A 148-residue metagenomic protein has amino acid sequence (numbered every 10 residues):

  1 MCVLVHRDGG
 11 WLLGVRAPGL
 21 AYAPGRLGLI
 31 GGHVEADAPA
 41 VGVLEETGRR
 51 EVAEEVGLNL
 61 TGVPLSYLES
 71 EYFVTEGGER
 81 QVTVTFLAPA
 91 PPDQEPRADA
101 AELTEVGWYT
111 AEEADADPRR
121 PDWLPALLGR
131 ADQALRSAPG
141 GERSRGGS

Functional and structural regions predicted by a protein language model:
M1-L4: Acidic, metal-coordinating catalytic segment for phosphate/diphosphate chemistry, firing primarily on the Nudix
G9, E69-E95, E112, L127-R130: Active-site-adjacent beta-strand/loop module that shapes the phosphate/pyrophosphate-binding cleft
G10-E54: Conserved Nudix-box catalytic region and its N-terminal flanking loop in Nudix hydrolases and closely related
R16-G19, Y72, E102-E105: Short, solvent-exposed aromatic-acidic interface loops
A23-R26, E76-V82, A100-L103: A generic structural micro-feature
N59-E69: A short coil-to-beta-strand element that immediately follows conserved catalytic motifs
T85, P96-A131: NUDIX/MutT-family hydrolases
L124-S148: Charged phosphate-binding loop/patch that engages nucleotide di/tri-phosphates or the phosphate backbone of nucleic
